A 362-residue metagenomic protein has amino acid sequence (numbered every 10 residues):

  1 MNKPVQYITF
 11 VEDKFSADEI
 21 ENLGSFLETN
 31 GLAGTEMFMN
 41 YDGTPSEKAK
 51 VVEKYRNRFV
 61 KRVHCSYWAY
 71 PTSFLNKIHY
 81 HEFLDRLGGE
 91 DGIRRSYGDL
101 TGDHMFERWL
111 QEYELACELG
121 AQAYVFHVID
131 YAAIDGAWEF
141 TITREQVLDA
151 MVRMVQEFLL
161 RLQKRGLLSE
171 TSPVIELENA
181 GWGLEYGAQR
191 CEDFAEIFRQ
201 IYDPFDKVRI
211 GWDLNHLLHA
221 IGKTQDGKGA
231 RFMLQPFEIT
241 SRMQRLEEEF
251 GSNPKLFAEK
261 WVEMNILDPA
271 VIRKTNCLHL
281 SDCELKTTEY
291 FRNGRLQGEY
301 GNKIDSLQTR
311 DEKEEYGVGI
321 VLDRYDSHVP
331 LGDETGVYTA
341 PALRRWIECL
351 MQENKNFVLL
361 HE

Functional and structural regions predicted by a protein language model:
M1-Q111: N-terminal pre-domain/capping segments
M1-T9, A17, E21-E28, Y55-R56 (+5 more regions): Histidine-acidic metal/acid-base catalytic patches
I8-K14, F38-D42, H64-W68, I129 (+4 more regions): Active-site beta-loop-alpha junctions enriched in small/polar residues
T44-P45, Y70-T72, A132-G136, G183-Y186 (+2 more regions): Short catalytic/ligand-binding loop motif for oxyanion handling, primarily in non-cytosolic enzymes, centered on
Y55-A69, M151-R165, I201, A340-P341: Alpha-helix-loop-beta-strand connector modules within alpha/beta enzyme cores
Y70-M105, I129-Q146, Q225, E289-N302 (+1 more regions): Surface-exposed, active-site-proximal loop segments in enzymatic domains
L84-R86, E90-R209, H219: Active-site acidic/histidine proton-transfer and metal-coordination neighborhood in alpha/beta enzyme cores
